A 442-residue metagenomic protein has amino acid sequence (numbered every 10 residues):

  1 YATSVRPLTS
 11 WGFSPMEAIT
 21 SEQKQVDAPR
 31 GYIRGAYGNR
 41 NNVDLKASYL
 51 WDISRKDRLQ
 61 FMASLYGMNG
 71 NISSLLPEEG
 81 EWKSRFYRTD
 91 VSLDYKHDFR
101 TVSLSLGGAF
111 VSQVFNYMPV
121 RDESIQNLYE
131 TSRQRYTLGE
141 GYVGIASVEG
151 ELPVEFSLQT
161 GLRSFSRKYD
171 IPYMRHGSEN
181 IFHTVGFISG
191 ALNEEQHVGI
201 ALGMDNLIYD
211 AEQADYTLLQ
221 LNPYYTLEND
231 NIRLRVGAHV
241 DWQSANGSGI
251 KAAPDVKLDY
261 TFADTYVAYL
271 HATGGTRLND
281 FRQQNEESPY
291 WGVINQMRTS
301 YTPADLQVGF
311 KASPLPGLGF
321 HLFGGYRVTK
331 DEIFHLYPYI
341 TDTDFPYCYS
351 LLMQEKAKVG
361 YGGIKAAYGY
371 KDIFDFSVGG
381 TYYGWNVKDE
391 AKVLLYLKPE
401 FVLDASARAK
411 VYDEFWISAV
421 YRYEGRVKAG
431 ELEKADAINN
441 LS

Functional and structural regions predicted by a protein language model:
W11-A18, K24-L75, S84-T89: Outer-membrane beta-barrel translocator/receptor signature
I33, R233, D241, A245-S442: Exposed, low-structure sequence patches enriched in small/polar residues
R34-K46, K83-R85, Y209-Y216, W242-K251 (+1 more regions): Solvent-exposed loop/turn segments connecting transmembrane beta-strands in outer-membrane beta-barrel proteins
G35-Y37, A63-G67, L106-V114, L158-S164 (+6 more regions): Transmembrane beta-barrel strands of outer-membrane/channel proteins
A47-W51, V91-H97, G141-S147, T184-G190 (+7 more regions): Residues on the lipid-exposed face of transmembrane beta-strands in outer-membrane beta-barrel proteins
K56-L59, T101-S105, E149-F156, L192-I200 (+5 more regions): Repeated loop/turn-to-beta-strand initiation elements of outer-membrane beta-barrel proteins
M68-K96, S105-P153, R163-I181: Flexible loop and strand-edge segments within Gram-negative outer membrane beta-barrel domains
Y136-A146, S157-D230: Outer-membrane beta-barrel transmembrane domain signature of Gram-negative proteins, especially the mid-to-C-terminal
